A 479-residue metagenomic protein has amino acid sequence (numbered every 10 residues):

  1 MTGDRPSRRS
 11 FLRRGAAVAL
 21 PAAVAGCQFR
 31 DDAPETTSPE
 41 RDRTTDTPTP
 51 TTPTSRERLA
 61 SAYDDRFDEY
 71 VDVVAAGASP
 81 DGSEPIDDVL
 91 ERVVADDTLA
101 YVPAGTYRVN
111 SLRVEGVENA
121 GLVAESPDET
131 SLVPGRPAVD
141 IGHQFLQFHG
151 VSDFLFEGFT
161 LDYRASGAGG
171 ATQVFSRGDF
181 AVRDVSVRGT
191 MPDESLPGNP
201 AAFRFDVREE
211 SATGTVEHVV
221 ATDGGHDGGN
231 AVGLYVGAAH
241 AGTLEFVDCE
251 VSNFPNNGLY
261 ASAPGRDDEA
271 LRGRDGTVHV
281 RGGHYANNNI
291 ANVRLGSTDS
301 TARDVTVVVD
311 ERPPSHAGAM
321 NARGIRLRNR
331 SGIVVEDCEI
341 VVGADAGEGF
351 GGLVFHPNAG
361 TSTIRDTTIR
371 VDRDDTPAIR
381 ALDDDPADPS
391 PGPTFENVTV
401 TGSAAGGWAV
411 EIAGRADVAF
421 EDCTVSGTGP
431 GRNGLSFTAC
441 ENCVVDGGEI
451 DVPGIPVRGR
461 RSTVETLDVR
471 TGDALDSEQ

Functional and structural regions predicted by a protein language model:
M1-A23: N-terminal secretory signal peptides and thylakoid transit peptides that target proteins across membranes
R30-P34, R43, P48-R56, R66 (+2 more regions): Acidic, glycine- and Ser/Thr-rich low-complexity intrinsically disordered tracts in extracellular/secreted proteins
E57-P103, Y107-R108, R113: Acidic Gly/Asp/Thr-rich repetitive segments characteristic of extracellular carbohydrate-active and adhesion proteins
A75-E84, N119-G169, R188-E194, H218: Right-handed parallel beta-helix/beta-spiral solenoid domain characteristic of secreted/periplasmic
Y101, R108, V123, Q147 (+16 more regions): Extracellular beta-strand solenoid repeats
R108-L112, G135-R136, H143-Q144, R164-A171 (+11 more regions): Short glycine/acidic-rich loop motifs that flank beta-strands on beta-rich extracellular proteins
V123-D128, S152-Y163, G178-M191, S211-G225 (+12 more regions): Right-handed parallel beta-helix
